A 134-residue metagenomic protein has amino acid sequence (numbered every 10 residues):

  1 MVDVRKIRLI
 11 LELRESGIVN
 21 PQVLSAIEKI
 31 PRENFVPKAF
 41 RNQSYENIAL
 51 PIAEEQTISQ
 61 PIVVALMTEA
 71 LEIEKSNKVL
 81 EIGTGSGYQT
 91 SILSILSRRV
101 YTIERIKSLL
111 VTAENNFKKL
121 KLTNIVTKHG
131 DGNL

Functional and structural regions predicted by a protein language model:
M1-A39: N-terminal auxiliary segments of SAM/dcSAM-dependent transferases
R8-L11, E15, N47, I58-N77: Conserved alpha-helix/loop element of class I SAM-dependent methyltransferases that forms part of the SAM/SAH-binding
P21-Q22, I62, S108: Cytosolic histidine kinase catalytic core of two-component systems
A39-I52: Short, surface-exposed glycine/acidic/tryptophan-bearing loops
E72-L134: Conserved nucleotide-cofactor-binding alpha/beta core module
